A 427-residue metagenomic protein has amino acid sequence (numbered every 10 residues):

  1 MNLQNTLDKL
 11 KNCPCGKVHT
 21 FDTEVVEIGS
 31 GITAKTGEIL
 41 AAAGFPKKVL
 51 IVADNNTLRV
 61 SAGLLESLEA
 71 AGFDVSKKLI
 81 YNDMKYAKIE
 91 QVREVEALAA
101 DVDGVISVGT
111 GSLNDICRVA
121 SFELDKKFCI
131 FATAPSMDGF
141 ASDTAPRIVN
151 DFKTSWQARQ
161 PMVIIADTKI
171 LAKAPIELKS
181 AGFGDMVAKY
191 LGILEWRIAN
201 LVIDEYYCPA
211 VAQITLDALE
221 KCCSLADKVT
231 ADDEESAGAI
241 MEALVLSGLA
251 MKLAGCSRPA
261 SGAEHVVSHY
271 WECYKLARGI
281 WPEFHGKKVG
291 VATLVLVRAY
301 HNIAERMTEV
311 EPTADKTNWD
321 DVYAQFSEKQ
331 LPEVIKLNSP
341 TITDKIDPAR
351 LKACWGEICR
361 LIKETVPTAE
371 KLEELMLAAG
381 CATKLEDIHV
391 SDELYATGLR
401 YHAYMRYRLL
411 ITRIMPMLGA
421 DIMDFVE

Functional and structural regions predicted by a protein language model:
M1-G104: ATP/NTP phosphate-donor binding region
N2-C15, I303-E427: C-terminal charged capping/lid subdomain of soluble metabolic enzymes
V18-T20, A43-G44, A97-A100, S121 (+4 more regions): Solvent-exposed alpha-helices and their adjacent loops that cap or buttress functional pockets in soluble metabolic
V52-A53, G109, A166: Short beta-strand/turn micro-motifs composed of small residues that flank or help shape donor/cofactor-binding pockets
R59-S61, T110-V119, M137-F140: Short glycine/serine/threonine-rich phosphate/pyrophosphate-binding segments that cradle anionic phosphate groups
L113-K126, W271: Short Gly/Thr/Asp-enriched flexible loops that form oxyanion-binding sites at enzyme active sites
F122-K221: A glycine/threonine-rich phosphate-anchoring loop and its flanking beta-alpha core in nucleotide/phosphate-binding
I214-G356, L361-K371: Active-site segments that bind and position negatively charged phosphate/pyrophosphate groups
